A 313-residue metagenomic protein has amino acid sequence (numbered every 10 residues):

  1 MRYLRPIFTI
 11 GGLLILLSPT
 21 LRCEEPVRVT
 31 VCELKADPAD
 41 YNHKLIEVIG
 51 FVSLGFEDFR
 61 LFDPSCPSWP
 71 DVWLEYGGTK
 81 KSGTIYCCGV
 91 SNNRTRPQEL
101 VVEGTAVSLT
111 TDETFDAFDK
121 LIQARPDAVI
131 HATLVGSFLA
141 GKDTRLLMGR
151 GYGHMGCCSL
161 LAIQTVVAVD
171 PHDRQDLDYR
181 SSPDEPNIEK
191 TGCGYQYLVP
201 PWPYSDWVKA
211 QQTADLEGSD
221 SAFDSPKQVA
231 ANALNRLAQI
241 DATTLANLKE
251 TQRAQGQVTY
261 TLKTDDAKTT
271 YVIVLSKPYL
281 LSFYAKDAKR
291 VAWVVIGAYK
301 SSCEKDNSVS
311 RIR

Functional and structural regions predicted by a protein language model:
M1-L4: N-terminal secretory signal peptides that target proteins for export/translocation
P6-S18: Bacterial N-terminal signal peptides
C23-T191: OB-fold and OB-like single-stranded nucleic-acid-recognition modules and their adjacent interaction interfaces
L61-P64, G256-T264, V291-K300: Generic recognition of long tandem-repeat/solenoid scaffolds
K142-R145, D265-V272: Short, cysteine-centered beta-strand-loop-beta hairpins and adjacent loop/turn segments enriched in charged/polar
D176-T213, Y299-R313: Low-complexity, intrinsically disordered terminal/linker segments enriched in charged and Gly/Pro repeats
V208-D265: Mature extracytoplasmic domains of secretory-pathway proteins
Y271-R313: Short beta-strand edge/turn micro-motifs at domain boundaries
